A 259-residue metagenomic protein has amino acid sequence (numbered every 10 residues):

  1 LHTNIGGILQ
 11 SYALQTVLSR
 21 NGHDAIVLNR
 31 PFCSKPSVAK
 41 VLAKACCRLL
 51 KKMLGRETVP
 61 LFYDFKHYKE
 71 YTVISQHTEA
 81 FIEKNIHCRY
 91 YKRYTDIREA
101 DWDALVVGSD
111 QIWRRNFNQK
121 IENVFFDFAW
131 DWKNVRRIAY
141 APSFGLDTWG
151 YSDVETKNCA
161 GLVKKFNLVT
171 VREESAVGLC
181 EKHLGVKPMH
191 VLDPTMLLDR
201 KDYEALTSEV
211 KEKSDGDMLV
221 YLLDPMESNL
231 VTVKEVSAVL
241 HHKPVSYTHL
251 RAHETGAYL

Functional and structural regions predicted by a protein language model:
H2-I5, L9-G161: Aromatic- and Gly/Pro-rich donor/ligand-binding loops that form nucleotide- or phosphate-bearing donor binding pockets
G6-A13, A176, S228-T232: Conserved alpha-helical elements of sugar-nucleotide-dependent glycosyltransferases
L18-S19, C180, S237-L240: Hydrophobic alpha-helical packing residues
L28-N29, A139-A141, T170-E173, V245-Y247: Short internal beta-strands
I86-A104, W113-I121, A141-D217, L222-L223: A nucleotide-sugar donor-handling region in carbohydrate enzymes
K211-S246: Conserved catalytic-core segment of nucleotide-activated headgroup transferases in glycan assembly
T248-T255: Conserved small/polar residues in nucleotide/adenosyl-binding loops
